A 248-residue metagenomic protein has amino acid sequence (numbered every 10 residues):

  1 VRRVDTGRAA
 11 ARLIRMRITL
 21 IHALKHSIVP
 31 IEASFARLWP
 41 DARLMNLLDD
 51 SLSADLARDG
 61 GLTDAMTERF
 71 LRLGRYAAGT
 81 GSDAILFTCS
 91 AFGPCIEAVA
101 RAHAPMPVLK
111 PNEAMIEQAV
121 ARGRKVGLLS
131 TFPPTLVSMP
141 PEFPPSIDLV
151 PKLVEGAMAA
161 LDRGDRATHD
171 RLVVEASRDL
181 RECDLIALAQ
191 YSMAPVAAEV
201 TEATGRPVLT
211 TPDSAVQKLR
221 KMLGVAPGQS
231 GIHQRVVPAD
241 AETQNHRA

Functional and structural regions predicted by a protein language model:
D5-A11, V225-A248: Intrinsic disorder/low-complexity segments
A10-H233: Non-catalytic structural scaffold of enzyme domains
